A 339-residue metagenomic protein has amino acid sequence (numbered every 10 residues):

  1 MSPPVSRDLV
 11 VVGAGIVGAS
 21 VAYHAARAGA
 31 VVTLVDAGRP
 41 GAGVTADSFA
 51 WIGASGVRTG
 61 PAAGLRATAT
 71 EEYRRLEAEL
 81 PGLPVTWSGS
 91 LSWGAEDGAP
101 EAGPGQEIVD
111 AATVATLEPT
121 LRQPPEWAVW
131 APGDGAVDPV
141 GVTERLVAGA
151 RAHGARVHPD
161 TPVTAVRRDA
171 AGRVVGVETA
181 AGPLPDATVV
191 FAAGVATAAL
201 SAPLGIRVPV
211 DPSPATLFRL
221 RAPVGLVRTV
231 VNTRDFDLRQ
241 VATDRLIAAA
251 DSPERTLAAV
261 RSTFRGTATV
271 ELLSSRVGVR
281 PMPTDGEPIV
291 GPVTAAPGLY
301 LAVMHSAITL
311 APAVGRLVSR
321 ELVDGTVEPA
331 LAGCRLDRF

Functional and structural regions predicted by a protein language model:
R7-T33: N-terminal Rossmann-like FAD-binding beta1-loop-alpha1 element of flavoenzymes
V10-V12, V35, L184-A196, G315: Short hydrophobic core segments
H24-R27, I52, L83-V85, R173 (+1 more regions): Active-site substrate-recognition segment that forms the wall of the catalytic cavity or substrate channel
A26-A46: Glycine-rich FAD pyrophosphate-binding loop
F49-T120, P125-W127, D235-D237, A259: Dinucleotide-binding Rossmann-like beta1-alpha1 core, especially the glycine-rich loop that anchors the ADP
G64-A67, W93-G98, V129-A148, S252-E254: Short beta-strand to alpha-helix junction loop
V129-A180, L184-D186: Helical element adjacent to the flavin cofactor pocket in flavoenzyme catalytic cores
P139, F264-F339: C-terminal catalytic lobe of FAD-dependent flavoproteins
